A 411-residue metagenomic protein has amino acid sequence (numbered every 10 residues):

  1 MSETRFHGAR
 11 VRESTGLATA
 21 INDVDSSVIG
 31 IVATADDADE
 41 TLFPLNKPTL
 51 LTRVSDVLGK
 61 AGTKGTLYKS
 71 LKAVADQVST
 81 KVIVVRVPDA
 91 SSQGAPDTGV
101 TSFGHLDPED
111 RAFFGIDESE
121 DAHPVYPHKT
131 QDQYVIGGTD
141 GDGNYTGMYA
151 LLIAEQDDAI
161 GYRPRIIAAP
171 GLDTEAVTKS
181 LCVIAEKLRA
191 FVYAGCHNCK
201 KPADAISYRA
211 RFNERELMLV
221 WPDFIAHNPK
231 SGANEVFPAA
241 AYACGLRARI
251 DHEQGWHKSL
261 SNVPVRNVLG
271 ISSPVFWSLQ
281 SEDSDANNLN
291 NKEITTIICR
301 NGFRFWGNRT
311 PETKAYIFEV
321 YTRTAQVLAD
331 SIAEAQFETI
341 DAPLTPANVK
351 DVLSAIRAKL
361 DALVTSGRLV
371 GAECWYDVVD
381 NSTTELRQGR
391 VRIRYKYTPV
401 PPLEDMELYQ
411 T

Functional and structural regions predicted by a protein language model:
S2-E3, H7-L17, D23, V28-D36 (+6 more regions): A glycine- and small-residue-enriched flexible loop/hinge signal that marks low-structured segments
Q93-G94, A176, P402-D405: Intrinsically disordered, low-complexity acidic/polar segments
A168-D173, V378, Y397-P399: Short, flexible loop/turn elements at secondary-structure junctions
S180-C182, C374-W375, E407-T411: Composition- and surface-driven signal marking solvent-exposed, interaction-prone regions in large proteins
I317-V379: Acidic, low-complexity glycine/serine/threonine-rich segments
D380-T411: C-terminal edge-of-domain segments
